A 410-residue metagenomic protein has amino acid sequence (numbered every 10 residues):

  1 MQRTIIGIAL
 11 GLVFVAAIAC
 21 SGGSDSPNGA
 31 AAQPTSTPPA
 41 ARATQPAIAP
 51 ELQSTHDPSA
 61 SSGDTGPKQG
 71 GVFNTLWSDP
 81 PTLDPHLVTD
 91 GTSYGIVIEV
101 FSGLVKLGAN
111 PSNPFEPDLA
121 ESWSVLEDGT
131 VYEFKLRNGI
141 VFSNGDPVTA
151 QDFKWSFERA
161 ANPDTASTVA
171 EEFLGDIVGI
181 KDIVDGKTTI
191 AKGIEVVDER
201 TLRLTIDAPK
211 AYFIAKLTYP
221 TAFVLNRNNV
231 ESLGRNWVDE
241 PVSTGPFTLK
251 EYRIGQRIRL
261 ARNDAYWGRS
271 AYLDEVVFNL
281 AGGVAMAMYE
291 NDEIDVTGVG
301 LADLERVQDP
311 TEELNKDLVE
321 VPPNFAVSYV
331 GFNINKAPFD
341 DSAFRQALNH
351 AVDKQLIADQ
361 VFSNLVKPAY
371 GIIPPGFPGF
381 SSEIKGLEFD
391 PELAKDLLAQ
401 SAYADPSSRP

Functional and structural regions predicted by a protein language model:
C20, D25-S61, G66: Ser/Thr-rich, Proline-interspersed low-complexity disordered segments
T44, T75, I254, S401-P410: Ligand/substrate-recognition segments at binding pockets and active sites
P58, N74-E127, E158, E240-S243 (+1 more regions): N-terminal lobe/hinge region of extracytoplasmic solute-binding protein
G108, A261-D264, P322-A347, A351 (+1 more regions): A bilobed periplasmic-binding-protein/Venus flytrap-type ligand-binding module shared by bacterial periplasmic
N110, V178, D185-A191, E199-R200 (+4 more regions): Gly/Pro-rich hinge or "lid" segments in bacterial periplasmic/extracellular proteins
E121-E172, R203, M288, P338: Aromatic- and charge-enriched surface segment that lines or borders ligand/interaction sites
E231-V238, R262-Q308: Ligand-site clamp/hinge motif
D340-P410: Append "and occasionally in soluble cytosolic enzymes with long acidic Gly/Pro-rich linkers
